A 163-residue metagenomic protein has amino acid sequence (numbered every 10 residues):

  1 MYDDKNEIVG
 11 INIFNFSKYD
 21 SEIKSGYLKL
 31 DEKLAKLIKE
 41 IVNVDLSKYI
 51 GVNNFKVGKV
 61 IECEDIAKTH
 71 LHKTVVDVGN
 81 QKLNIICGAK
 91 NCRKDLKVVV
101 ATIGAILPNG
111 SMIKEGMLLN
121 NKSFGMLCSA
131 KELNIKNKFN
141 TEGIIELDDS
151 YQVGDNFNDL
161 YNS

Functional and structural regions predicted by a protein language model:
M1-S163: Phosphate-backbone binding interfaces of nucleic-acid-interacting proteins
